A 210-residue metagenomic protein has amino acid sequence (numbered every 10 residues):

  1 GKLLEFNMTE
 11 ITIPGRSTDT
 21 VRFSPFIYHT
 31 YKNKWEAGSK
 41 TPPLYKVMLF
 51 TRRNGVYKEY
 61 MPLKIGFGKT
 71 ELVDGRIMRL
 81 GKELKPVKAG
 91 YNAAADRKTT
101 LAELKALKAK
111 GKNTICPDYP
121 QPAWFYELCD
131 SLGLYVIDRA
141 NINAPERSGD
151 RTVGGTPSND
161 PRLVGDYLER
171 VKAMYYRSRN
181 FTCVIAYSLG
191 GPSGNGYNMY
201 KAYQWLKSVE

Functional and structural regions predicted by a protein language model:
G1-A123, E127-G133, R170, I185-A186 (+1 more regions): Secreted/periplasmic carbohydrate-active enzymes, especially glycoside hydrolases
E59, R139, P192: Acidic-residue sensor for enzyme active/binding pockets
L80-P86, A140-E146, K201-E210: Short, Lys/Arg-enriched charge-dense amphipathic segments
V87-G90, D138-R177: Aromatic- and acidic-residue-enriched carbohydrate-binding clefts of CAZyme catalytic domains
T114, Q121-A123, I142-A144, G191-N195: Solvent-exposed loop/turn segments at secondary-structure junctions within structured extracellular/periplasmic domains
S131, D160-E210: Active-site neighborhood of glycoside hydrolase catalytic domains
